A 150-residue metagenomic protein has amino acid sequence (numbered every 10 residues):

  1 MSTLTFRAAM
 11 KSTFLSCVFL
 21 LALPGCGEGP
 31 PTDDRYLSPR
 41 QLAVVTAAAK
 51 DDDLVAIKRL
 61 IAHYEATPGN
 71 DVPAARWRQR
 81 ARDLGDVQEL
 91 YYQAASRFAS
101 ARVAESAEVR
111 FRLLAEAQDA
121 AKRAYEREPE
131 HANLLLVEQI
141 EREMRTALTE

Functional and structural regions predicted by a protein language model:
L23-G25: C-terminal motif of bacterial Sec signal peptides marking the signal peptidase cleavage site
G27-G29: Bacterial signal peptide processing site
D34-L42, G69-W77, A104-D119: Structural signature of tandem alpha-helical TPR/SEL1-like repeats, specifically the intra-repeat loop/turn
S38, I61-G69, A94, A99-E108 (+1 more regions): Short coil/turn linking the two alpha-helices of tandem helical-hairpin repeats
T46-A48, R80-A81, A117, A124: Canonical positions in the second alpha-helix
D51-D53, Y64-T67, L84-D86, S100 (+1 more regions): Short helix-capping/linker turns of helical repeat alpha-solenoids
D119-E150: Terminal, low-structured helical/coil segments at or just beyond the last alpha-helical repeat
